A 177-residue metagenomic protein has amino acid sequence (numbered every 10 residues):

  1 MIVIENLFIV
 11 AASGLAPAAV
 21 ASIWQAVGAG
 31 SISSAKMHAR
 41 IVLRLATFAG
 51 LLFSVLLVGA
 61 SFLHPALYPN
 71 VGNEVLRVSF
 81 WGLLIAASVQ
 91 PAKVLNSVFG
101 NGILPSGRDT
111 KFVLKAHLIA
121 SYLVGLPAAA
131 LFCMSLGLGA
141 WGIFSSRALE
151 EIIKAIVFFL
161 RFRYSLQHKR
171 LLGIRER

Functional and structural regions predicted by a protein language model:
M1-S61, V94-V113: Small-residue-rich hydrophobic transmembrane alpha-helices
V3, A11, L52-F53, L63 (+6 more regions): Short, flexible coil/linker segments at or flanking structured domains
S13-A16, A86-S106, F112-V124, A128 (+1 more regions): Short runs within selected transmembrane alpha-helices of multi-pass transporters and secretion channels
I23-V89, F132-R177: Short alpha-helical transmembrane segments in multi-pass integral membrane proteins
